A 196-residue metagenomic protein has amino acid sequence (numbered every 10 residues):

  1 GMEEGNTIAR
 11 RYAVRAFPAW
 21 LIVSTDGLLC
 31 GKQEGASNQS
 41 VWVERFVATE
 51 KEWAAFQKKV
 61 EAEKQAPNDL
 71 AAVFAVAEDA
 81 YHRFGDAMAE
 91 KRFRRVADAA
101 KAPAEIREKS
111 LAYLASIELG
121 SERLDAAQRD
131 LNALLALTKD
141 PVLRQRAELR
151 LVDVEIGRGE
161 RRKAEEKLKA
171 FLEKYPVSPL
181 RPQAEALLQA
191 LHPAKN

Functional and structural regions predicted by a protein language model:
G1-G5, F17: Thiol-based oxidoreductase modules, predominantly thioredoxin-like and allied folds used for disulfide exchange
V14-A55: Non-catalytic, surface beta->alpha helical segment in thiol-disulfide oxidoreductase systems
Q33-A36, A66-P67, R83-F84, V96-R107 (+3 more regions): Short solvent-exposed coil/turn linkers within tandem alpha-helical repeat scaffolds
A62-R95, K174: Alpha-helical segment of the N-proximal tetratricopeptide repeat
A75-A80, L114, L151, L188: Structural register within alpha-helical repeat arrays
